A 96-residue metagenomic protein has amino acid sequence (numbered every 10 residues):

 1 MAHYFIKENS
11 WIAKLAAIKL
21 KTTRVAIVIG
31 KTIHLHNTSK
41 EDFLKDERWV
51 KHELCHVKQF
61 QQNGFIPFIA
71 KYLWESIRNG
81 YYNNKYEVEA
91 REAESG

Functional and structural regions predicted by a protein language model:
M1-N37, N63-G96: Metalloprotease/metallohydrolase-associated module, dominated by Zn2+-dependent proteases
F43-K58: Short alpha-helix carrying the canonical HExxH Zn2+-binding catalytic motif
